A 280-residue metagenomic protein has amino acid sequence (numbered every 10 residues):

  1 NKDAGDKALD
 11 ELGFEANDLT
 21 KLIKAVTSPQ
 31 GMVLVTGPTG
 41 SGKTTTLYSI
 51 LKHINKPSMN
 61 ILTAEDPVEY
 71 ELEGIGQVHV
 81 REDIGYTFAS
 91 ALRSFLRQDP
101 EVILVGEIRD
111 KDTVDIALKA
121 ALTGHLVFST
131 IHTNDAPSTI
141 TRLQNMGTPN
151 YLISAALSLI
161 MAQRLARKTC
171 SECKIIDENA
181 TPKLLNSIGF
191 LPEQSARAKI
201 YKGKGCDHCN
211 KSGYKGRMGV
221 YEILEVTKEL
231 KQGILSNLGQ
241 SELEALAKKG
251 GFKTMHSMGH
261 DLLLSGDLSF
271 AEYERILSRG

Functional and structural regions predicted by a protein language model:
N1-G280: Short, flexible helix-loop junctions that flank or precede catalytic/ligand sites
